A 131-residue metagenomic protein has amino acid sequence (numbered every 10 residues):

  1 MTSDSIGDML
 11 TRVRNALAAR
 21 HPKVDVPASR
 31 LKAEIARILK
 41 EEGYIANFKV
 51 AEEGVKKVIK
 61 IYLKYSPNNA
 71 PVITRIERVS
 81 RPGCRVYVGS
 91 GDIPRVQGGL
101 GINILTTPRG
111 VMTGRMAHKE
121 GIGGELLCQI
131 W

Functional and structural regions predicted by a protein language model:
M1-W131: Core subunits and conserved enzymes of cellular information-processing and envelope-translocation systems across
